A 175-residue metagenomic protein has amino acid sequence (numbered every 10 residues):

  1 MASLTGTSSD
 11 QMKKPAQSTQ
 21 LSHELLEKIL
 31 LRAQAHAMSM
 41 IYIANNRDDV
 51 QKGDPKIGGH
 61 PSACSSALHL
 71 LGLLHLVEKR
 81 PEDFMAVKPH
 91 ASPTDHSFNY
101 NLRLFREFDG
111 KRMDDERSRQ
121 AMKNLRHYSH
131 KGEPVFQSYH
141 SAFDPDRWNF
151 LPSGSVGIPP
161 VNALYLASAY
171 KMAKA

Functional and structural regions predicted by a protein language model:
M1-A35: Generic start-of-chain signal for non-secretory N-termini
L21-V50, P61-A175: Cofactor-binding active-site loop characterized by glycine-rich and histidine/acidic residues
